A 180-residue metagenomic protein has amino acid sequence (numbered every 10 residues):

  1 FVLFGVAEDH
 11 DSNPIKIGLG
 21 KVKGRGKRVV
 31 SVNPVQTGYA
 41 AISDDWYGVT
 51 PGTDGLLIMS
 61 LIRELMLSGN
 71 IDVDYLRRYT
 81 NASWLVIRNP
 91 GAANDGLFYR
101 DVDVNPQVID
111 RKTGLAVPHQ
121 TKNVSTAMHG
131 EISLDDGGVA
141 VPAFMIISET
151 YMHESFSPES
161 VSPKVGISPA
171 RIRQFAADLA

Functional and structural regions predicted by a protein language model:
F1-G38, W46: A conserved hydrophobic secondary-structure block that centers on an alpha-helix together with its immediately flanking
G26, V35-A180: Long, well-ordered, tryptophan-enriched scaffold segments
